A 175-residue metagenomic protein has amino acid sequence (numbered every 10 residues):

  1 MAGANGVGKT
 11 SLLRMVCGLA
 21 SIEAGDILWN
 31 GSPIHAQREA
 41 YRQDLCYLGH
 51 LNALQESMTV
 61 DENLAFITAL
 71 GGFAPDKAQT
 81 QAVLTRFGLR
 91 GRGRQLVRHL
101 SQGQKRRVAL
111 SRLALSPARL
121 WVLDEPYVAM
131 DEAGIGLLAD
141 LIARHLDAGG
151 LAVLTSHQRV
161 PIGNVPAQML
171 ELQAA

Functional and structural regions predicted by a protein language model:
C17: Helix-to-loop junction immediately C-terminal to a conserved catalytic motif
G25-A36, A40-Y41: Conserved ABC transporter NBD signature motif
L51, E56-G71: Q-loop/switch helix immediately C-terminal to the Walker
A65, P75-R92, S111: Conserved ABC ATPase "signature" region
L96-L100: Conserved ABC ATPase signature
L110, G149: Hydrophobic anchor residue at the start of the ABC signature
W121-E125, M130: Catalytic Walker B motif of ABC-type/P-loop ATPase nucleotide-binding domains
